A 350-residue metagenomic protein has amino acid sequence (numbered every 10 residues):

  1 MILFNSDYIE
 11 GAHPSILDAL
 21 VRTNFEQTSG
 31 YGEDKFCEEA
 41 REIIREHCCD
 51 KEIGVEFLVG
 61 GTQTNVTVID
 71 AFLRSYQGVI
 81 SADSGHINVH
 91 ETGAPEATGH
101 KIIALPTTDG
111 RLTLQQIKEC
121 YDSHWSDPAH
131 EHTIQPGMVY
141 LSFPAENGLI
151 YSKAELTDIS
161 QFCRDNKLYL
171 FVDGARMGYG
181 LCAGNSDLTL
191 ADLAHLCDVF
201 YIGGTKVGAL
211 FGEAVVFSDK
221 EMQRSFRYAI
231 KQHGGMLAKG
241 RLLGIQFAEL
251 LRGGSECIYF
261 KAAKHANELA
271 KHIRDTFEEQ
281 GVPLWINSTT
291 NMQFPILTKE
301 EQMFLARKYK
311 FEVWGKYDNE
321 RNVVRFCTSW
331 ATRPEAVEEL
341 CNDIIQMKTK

Functional and structural regions predicted by a protein language model:
H13-G61, D83-N88, A94: Conserved N-terminal alpha-helix of the aminotransferase class I/II PLP-enzyme fold
A71-V89, K118: Conserved PLP-anchoring active-site segment centered on the Schiff-base-forming lysine
R74-Y76, K271, F277-M347: Conserved C-terminal alpha-helix-loop-beta "cap" of PLP-dependent enzymes that closes/shapes the active-site mouth
G99-P144, Y151-D158: PLP-dependent aminotransferase-class I/II
I102-I103, L170-V172, L284, V313: Hydrophobic beta-strand scaffold residues
T108, Q135-P136, S142, I150 (+2 more regions): Active-site C-terminal subdomain of aminotransferase-like
Y151-A183: Catalytic PLP-binding core of fold-type I/II PLP enzymes
